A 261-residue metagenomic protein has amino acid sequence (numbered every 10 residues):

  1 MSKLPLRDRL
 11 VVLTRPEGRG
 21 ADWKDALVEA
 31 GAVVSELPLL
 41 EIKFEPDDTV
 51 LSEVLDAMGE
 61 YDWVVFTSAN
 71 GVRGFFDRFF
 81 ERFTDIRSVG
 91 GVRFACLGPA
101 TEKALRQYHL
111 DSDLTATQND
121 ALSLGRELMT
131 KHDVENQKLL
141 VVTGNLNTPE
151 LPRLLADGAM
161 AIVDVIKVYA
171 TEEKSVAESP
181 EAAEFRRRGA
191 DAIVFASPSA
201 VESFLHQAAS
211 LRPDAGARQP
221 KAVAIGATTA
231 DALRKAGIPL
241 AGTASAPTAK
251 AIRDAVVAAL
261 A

Functional and structural regions predicted by a protein language model:
M1-A261: Signature of uroporphyrinogen-III synthase
